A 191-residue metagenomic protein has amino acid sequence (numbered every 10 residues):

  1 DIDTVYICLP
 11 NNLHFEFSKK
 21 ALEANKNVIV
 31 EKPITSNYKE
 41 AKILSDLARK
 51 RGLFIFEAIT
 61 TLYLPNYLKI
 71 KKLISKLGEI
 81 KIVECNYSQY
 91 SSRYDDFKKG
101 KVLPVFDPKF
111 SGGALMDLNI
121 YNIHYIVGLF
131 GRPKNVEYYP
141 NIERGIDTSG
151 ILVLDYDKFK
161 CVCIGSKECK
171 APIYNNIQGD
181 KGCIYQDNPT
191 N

Functional and structural regions predicted by a protein language model:
D1-L47: Beta-loop-alpha module in the N-terminal Rossmann-like domain of NAD(P)-dependent dehydrogenases, especially those
L13-H14, Y63, S92, K170: Short glycine-rich, flexible loops that bind phosphorylated cofactors or substrates
K26, G52-F54, D157-F159: Short, well-ordered coil/turn segments that N-cap beta-strands
V30, I55-E57, Q186: Hydrophobic residues in well-ordered beta-strands that form the structural core
I43-T60, E79-V83: Rossmann-fold dehydrogenase core element
T61-K134: Predominantly a Rossmann-like dinucleotide-binding segment in NAD(P)-dependent oxidoreductases
I123-N191: Contiguous beta-strand/loop segments that form the cofactor/metal-binding neighborhood of enzyme cores
